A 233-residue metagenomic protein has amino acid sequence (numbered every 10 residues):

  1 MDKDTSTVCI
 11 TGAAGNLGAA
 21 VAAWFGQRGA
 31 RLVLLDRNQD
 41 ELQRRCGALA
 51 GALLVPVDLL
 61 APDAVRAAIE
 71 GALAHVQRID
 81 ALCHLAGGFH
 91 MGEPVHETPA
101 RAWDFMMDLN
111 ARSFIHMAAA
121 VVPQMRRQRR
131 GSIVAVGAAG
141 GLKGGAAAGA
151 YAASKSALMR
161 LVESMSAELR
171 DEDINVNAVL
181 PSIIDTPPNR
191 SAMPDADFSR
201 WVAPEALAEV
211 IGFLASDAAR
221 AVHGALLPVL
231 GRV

Functional and structural regions predicted by a protein language model:
D2-V33: Canonical Rossmann dinucleotide-binding motif of NAD(H)/NADP(H)-dependent dehydrogenases/reductases, specifically
E93-V95, A102-D104: Substrate-binding pocket helix/loop in short-chain dehydrogenase/reductase
T98, G144-A152, S164, N189: Active-site loop-to-helix junction immediately N-terminal to the catalytic Tyr of the SDR YXXXK motif in Rossmann-fold
A118, S154: Active-site helix of classical SDR
P123, S166-E168, R220: Alpha-helical segment proximal to the catalytic Tyr-Lys
A138: Residue(s) in the substrate-gating loop at a strand-loop-helix junction that position the organic substrate next
D171, A178-V179, T186, D195-V233: C-terminal helical subdomain
